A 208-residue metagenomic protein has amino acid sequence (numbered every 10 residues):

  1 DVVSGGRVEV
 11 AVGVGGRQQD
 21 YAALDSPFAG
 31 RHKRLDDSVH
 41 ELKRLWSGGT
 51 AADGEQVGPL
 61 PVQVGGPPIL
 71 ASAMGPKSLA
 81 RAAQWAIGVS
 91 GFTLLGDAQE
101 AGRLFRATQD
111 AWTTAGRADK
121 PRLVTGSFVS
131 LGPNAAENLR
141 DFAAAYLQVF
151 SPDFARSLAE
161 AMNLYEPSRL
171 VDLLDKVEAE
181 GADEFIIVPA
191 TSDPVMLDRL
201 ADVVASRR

Functional and structural regions predicted by a protein language model:
D1-R208: Active-site-adjacent structural elements that line small-molecule/cofactor binding pockets in enzymes
